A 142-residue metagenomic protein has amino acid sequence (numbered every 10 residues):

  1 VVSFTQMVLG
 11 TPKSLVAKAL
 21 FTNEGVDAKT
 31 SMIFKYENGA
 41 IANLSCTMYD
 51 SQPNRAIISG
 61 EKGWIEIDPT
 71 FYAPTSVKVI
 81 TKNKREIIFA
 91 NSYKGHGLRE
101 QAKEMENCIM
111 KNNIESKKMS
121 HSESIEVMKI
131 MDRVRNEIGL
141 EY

Functional and structural regions predicted by a protein language model:
V2, S59, R99, K103 (+1 more regions): Generic alpha-helical structural signal
V2-A73, K103-C108: Contiguous beta-strand/loop segments that form the cofactor/metal-binding neighborhood of enzyme cores
G25-D27, L98, K117: Alpha-helix N-cap/helix-start motif
E37, N107-Y142: C-terminal helix-rich "cap/oligomerization" subdomain common to oxidoreductases
N38, T81-N83: Solvent-exposed strand-loop boundary residues in beta-sheet-rich modules
F89: Canonical phosphoinositide-binding patch of PH/PH-like domains
S92-K103, M119: Active-site loop of classical SDR/Rossmann-like NAD(P)-dependent oxidoreductases, centered on the catalytic Tyr-X3-Lys
